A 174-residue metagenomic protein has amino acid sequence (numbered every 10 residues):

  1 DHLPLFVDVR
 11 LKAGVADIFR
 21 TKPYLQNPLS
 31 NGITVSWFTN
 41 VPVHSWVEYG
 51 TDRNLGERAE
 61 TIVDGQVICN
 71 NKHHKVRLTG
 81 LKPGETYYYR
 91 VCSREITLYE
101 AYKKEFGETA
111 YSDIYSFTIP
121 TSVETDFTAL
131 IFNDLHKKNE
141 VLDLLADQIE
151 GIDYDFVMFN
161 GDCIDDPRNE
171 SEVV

Functional and structural regions predicted by a protein language model:
D1-A13: Extracellular low-complexity, Gly/Ser/Thr-rich intrinsically disordered linkers and protease-sensitive activation/hinge
L11-I131, H136, D147-I152: Acidic, histidine-bearing metal-coordination/catalytic regions of metal-dependent phosphoesterases
E124-V174: Active-site neighborhood of divalent metal-dependent phosphoester/pyrophosphate hydrolases
